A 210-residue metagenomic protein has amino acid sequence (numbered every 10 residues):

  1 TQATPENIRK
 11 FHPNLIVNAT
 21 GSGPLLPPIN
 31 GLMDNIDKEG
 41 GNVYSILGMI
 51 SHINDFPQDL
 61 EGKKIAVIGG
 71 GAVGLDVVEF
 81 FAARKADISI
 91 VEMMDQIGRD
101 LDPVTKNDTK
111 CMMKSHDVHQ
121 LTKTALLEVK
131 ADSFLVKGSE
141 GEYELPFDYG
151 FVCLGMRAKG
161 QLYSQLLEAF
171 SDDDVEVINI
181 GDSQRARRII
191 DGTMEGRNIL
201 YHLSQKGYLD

Functional and structural regions predicted by a protein language model:
T1-A3, K114-V129: A conserved beta-strand/loop element that lines the FAD pocket in flavoprotein oxidoreductases
T1-K10, L15-I29, S45-L101, K137-Y149 (+1 more regions): Rossmann-like dinucleotide/flavin-binding elements
E6, D37-K38, L127-K130: A glycine-rich phosphate-binding loop feature that marks nucleotide/adenosyl-phosphate handling sites
N30-E39, K110-S115, L166-D172: Short, conserved catalytic or adaptor-binding loops enriched in Gly and charged residues
N35-I36, K106-T109, G196-N198: Short, hinge-like loop/turn segments at secondary-structure boundaries
G40, E61-I65, K123, K130-A131 (+1 more regions): Phosphate-coordination loops involved in phosphoryl transfer and adenosine-cofactor binding
P103-K110, Q120: Short, surface-exposed alpha-helical segments at coil->helix boundaries
